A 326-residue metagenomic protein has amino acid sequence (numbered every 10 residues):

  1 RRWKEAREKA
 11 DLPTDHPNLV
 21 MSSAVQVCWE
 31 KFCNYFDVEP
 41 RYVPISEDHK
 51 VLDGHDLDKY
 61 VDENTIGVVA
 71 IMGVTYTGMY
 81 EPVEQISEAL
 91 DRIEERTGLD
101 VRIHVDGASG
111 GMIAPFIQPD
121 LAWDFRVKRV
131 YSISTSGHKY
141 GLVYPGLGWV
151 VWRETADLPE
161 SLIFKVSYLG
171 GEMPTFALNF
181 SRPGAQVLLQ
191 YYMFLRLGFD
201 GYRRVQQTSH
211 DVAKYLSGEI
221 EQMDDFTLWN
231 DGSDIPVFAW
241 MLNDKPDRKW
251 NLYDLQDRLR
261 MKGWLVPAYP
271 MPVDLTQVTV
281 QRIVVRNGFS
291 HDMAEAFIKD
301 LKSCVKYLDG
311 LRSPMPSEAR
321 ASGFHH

Functional and structural regions predicted by a protein language model:
R1, E30, E84-S87, V187-F194 (+4 more regions): Predominant activation on well-ordered alpha-helical scaffold segments within soluble catalytic domains
R1-F164, L169, A185: Conserved PLP-enzyme active-site core in the AAT-like
W3-R7, P40, V61, L90-E94 (+10 more regions): Structural signal for hydrophobic packing residues in well-ordered secondary-structure cores of soluble enzyme domains
L19, P40, I103, T135 (+7 more regions): Generic structural hydrophobic/aromatic packing signal, biased to beta-strands
M21-V25, H49-L52, V74, G78 (+9 more regions): Catalytic cores of large soluble enzymes that bind and process phosphate-bearing ligands
I66, A70, L189-R196, R282: A short small-residue
M112-P236, M241-P246: Active-site C-terminal subdomain of aminotransferase-like
F199-H326: Non-catalytic terminal extensions of PLP-dependent enzymes
